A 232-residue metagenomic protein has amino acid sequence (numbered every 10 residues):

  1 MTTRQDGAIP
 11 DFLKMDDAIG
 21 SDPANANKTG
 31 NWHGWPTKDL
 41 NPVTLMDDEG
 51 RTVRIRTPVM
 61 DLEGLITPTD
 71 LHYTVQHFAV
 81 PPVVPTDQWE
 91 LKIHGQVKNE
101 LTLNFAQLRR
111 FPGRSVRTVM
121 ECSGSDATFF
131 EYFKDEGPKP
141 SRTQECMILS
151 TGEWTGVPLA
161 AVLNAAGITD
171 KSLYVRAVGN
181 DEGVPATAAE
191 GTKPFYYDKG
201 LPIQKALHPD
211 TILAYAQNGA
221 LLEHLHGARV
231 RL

Functional and structural regions predicted by a protein language model:
T2-R231: Structured, non-membrane catalytic/scaffold regions adjacent to prosthetic-group chemistry
